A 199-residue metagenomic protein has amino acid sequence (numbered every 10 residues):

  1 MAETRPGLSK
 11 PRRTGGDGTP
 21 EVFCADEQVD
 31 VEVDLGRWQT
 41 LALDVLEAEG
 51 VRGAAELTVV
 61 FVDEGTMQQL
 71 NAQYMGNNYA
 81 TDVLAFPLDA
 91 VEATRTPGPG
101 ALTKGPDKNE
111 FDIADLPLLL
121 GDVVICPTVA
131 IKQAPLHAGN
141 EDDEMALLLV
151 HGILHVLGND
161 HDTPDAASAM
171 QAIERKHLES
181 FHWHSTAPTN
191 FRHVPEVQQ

Functional and structural regions predicted by a protein language model:
M1-A146, L154-Q199: An acidic/histidine-cluster motif and surrounding catalytic segment that typifies divalent-metal-assisted enzyme active
